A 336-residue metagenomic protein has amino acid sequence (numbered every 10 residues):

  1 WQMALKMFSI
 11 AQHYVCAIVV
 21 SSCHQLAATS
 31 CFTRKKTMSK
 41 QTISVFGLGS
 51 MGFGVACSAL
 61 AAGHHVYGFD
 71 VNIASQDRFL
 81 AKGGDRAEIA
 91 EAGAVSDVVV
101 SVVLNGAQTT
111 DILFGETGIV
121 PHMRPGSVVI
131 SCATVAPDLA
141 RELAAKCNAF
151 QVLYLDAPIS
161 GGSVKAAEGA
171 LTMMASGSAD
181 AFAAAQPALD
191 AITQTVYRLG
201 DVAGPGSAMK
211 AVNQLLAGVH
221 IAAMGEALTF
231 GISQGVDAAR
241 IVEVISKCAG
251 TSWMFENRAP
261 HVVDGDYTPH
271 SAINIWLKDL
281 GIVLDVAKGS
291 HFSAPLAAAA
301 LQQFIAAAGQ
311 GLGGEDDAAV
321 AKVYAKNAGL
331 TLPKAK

Functional and structural regions predicted by a protein language model:
C31-V102, S127, T195: NAD(P)+-binding Rossmann beta1-loop-alpha1 motif at the extreme N-terminus of oxidoreductases
A90-V102, G106-V152: Rossmann-fold NAD(P) dinucleotide-binding segment
T134-Q214, G218: Rossmann-fold dinucleotide-binding core
E168-S176, Y197, A203-Q234, E243-N257 (+2 more regions): Active-site-proximal catalytic alpha-helix in oxidoreductases
S207, L216, T251-D316, K336: Interdomain hinge/lid region at the active-site interface of Rossmann-like NAD(P)-dependent oxidoreductases
